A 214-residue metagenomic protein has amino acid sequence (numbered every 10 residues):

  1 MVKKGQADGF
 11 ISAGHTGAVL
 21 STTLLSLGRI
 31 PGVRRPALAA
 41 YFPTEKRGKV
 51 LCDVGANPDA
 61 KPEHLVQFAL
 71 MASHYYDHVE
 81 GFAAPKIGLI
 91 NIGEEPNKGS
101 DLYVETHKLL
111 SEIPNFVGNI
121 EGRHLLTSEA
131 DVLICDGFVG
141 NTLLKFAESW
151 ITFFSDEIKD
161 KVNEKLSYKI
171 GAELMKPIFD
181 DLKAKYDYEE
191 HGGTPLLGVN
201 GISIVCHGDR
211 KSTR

Functional and structural regions predicted by a protein language model:
M1-Q6, P58-K61, N119-S128, E190-H191: Glycine-rich oxoanion-binding loops at beta->alpha junctions
M1-R35: N-terminal glycine-rich phosphate/adenylate-binding segment common to multiple enzyme folds
S21-S26, E63-H64, G99-Y103, L144-A147: Short acidic, glycine/serine/threonine-rich loops at helix termini
L24-A37, Y41-L51, E129-L133, G137-R214: Glycine-rich phosphate/nucleotide-binding loop
R34, A69, S73, V117-T127 (+1 more regions): A general structural motif
A56-V66, V205-R214: Short, glycine-rich nucleotide/cofactor-binding loops
P58-G122, D131: Glycine-rich phosphate/diphosphate-binding loop of Rossmann-like nucleotide-binding domains
